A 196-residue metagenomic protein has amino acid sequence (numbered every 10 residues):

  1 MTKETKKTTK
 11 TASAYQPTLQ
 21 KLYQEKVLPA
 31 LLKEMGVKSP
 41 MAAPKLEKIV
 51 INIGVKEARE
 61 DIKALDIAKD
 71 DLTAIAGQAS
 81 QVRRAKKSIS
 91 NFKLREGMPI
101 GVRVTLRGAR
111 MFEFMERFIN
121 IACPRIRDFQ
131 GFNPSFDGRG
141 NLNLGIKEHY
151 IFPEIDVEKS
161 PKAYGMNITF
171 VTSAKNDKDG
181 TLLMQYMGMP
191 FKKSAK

Functional and structural regions predicted by a protein language model:
M1-K196: Ribosome-associated RNA-binding proteins
